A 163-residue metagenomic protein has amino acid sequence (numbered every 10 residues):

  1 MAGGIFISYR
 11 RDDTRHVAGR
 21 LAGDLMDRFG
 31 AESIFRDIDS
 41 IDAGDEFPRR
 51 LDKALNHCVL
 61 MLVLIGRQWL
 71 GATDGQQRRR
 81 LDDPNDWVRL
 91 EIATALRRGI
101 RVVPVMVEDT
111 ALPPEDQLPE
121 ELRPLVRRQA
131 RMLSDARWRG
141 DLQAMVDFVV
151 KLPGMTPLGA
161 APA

Functional and structural regions predicted by a protein language model:
M1-G75, P84-V88, I92-I100, E108-A111 (+1 more regions): Conserved N-terminal substructure of TIR/SEFIR domains
F6, Q129-A130: Generic structural signal for residues positioned in beta-strands
T110-R123: Glycine-rich, charge-decorated loop segments at or immediately adjacent to ligand/cofactor-binding or catalytic sites
P124-R128: A short helix-turn-beta junction within AAA+ P-loop NTPase domains corresponding to the substrate/partner-engaging
A130-A136: Short acidic-hydrophobic, aromatic-tinged amphipathic segments that line or gate anion-handling sites
